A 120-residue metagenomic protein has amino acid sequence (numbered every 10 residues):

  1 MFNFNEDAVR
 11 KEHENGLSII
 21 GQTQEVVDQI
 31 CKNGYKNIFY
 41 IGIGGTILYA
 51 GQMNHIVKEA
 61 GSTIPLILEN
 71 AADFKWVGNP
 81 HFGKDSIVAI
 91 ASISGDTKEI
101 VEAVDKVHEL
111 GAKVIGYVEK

Functional and structural regions predicted by a protein language model:
M1-Q29: Cofactor-/ligand-binding subdomain signature composed of acidic, glycine-rich, tryptophan-containing flexible loops
N33-K120: Glycine-rich phosphate-binding loops that contact phosphosugars or nucleotide phosphates
